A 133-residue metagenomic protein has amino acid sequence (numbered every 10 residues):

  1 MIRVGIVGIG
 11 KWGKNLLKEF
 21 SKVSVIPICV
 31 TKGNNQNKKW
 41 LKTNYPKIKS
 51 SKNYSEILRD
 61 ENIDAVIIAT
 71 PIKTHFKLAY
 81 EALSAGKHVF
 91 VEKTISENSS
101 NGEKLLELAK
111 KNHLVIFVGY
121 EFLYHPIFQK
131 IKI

Functional and structural regions predicted by a protein language model:
M1-Y45: N-terminal Rossmann-like dinucleotide-binding module
S24-V25, N62, H113: Residue-level detector of structured alpha->beta connecting loops
P27, K47, I63-V66: Local beta-strand N-terminus motif with an aromatic residue
K47-Y54: Conserved SAM-binding strand-loop segment of SAM-dependent methyltransferases
Y54-E61: Short amphipathic alpha-helix with an adjacent loop that forms part of the alpha/beta core around
A65, P71-I72, F76-E121: Beta-strand-loop-alpha-helix segment that lines the small-molecule cofactor/substrate pocket of alpha/beta enzymes
Y124-I133: Oxidoreductase and adenylate-handling cofactor-binding alpha/beta cores
